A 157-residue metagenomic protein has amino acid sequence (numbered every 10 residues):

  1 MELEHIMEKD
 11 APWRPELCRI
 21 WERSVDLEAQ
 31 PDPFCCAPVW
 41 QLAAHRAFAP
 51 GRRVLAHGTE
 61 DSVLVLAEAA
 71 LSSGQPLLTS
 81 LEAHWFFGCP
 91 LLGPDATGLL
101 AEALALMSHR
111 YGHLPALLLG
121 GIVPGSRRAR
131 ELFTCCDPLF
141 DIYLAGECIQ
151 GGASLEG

Functional and structural regions predicted by a protein language model:
M1-G157: N-acyltransferase acceptor-side catalytic subdomain
